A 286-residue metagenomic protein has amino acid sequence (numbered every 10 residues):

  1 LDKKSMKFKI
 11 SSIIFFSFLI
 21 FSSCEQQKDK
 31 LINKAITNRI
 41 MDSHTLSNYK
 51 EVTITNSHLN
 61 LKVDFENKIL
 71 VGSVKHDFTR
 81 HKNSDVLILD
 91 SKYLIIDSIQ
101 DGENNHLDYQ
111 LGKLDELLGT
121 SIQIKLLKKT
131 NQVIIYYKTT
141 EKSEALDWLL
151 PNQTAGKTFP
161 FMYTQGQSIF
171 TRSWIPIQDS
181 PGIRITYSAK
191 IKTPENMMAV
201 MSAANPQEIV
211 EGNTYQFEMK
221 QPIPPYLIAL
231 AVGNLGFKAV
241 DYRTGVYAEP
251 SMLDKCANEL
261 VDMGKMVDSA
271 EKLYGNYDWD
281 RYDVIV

Functional and structural regions predicted by a protein language model:
L1-I36: Bacterial Sec-dependent N-terminal signal peptides
C24-V71, L149, A155-F161, P181: N-terminal, polar/Ser/Thr-rich
L31, L87, S91-T154: A surface-exposed beta-strand-loop module
S57-V63, L111-K113, Q123-K125, A203-I209: Short amphipathic beta-strand and strand-loop transition segments with alternating hydrophobic
L70-K92: Ligand-binding face of N-terminal immunoglobulin V-set domains in extracellular IgSF glycoproteins
G72, Q165, I169, I177-V286: Hydrophobic helix-coil surface modules that form long, contiguous segments used for peptide/substrate interaction
V74-F78, L126, T130-E144, Y187-E195 (+1 more regions): Short, hydrophobic/aromatic-enriched beta-strand segments in well-ordered soluble domains
K82, S91-I95, E141, R184 (+1 more regions): Short proline/glycine-enriched turn/loop motifs at strand-loop junctions of beta-rich domains
